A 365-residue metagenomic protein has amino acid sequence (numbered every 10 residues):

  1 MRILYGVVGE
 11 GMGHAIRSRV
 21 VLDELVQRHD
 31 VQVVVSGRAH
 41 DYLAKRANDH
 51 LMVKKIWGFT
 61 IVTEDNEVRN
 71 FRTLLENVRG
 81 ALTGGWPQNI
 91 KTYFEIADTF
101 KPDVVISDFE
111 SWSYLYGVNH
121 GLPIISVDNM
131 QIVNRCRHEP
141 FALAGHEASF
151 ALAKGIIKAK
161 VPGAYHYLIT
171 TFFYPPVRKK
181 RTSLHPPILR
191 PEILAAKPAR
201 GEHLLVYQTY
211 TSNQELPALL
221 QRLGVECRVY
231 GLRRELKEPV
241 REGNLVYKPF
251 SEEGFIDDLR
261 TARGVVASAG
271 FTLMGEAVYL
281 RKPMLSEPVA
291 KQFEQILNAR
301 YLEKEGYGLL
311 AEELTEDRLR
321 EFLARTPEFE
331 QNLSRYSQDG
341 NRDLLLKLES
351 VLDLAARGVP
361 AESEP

Functional and structural regions predicted by a protein language model:
G6-R19: A short, glycine/small-residue-rich beta-strand->loop->alpha-helix junction that serves as a flexible
G9, Q32-G84: Conserved nucleotide-sugar phosphate-binding/catalytic loop shared by glycosyltransferases and other
L22, I188-G264: Donor-nucleotide binding loops and adjacent catalytic segments primarily of GT-B fold Leloir glycosyltransferases
N70-V104, S111-W112: Conserved nucleotide-sugar donor-binding subdomain of glycosyltransferases
V105-D108, D258-L297: A donor-sugar binding/catalytic signature common to diverse glycosyltransferases and related nucleotide-sugar
H120-L184: Active-site-proximal region of nucleotide-activated glycan assembly enzymes, centered on histidine/acidic-rich loops
L143, V240-G243, P249-F250, P283-F329: Nucleotide-sugar donor-binding patch of glycosyltransferase catalytic domains
E321-P365: C-terminal amphipathic helix plus adjacent low-complexity, charged tail appended to glycosyltransferase catalytic
